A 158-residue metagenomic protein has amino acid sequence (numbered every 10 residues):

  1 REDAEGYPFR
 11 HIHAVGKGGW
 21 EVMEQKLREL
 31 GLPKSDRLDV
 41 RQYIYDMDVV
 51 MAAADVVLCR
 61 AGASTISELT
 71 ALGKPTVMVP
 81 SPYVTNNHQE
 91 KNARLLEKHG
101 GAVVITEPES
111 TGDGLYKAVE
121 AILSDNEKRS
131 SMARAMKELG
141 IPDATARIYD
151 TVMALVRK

Functional and structural regions predicted by a protein language model:
R1-K158: Nucleotide-activated sugar donor-binding and catalytic core shared by glycosyltransferases and related lipid-linked
